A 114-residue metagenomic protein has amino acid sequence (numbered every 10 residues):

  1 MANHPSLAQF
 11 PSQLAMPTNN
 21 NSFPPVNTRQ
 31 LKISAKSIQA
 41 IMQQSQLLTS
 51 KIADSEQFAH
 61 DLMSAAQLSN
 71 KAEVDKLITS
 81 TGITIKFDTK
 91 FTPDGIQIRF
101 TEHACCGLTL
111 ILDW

Functional and structural regions predicted by a protein language model:
A2-W114: C-terminal-biased regions
